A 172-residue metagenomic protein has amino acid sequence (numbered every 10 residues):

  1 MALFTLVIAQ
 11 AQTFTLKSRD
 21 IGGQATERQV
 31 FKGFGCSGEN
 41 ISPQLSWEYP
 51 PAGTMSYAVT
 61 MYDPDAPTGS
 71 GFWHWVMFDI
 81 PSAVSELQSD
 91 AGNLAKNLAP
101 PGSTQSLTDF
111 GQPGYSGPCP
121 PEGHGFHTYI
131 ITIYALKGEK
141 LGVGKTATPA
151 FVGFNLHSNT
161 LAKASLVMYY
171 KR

Functional and structural regions predicted by a protein language model:
M1-L6: Bacterial N-terminal signal peptides
Q10-R172: N-terminus-centered regions that define maturation/targeting leaders and the start of the first functional domain
